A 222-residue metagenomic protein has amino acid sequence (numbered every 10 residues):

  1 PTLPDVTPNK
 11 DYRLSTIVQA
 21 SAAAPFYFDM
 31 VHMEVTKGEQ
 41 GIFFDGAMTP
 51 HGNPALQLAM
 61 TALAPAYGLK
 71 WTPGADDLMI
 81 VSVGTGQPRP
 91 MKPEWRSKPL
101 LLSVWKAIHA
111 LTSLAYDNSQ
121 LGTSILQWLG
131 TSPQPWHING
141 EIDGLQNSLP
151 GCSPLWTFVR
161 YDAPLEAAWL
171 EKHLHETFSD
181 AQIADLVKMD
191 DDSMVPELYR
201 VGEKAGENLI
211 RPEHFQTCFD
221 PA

Functional and structural regions predicted by a protein language model:
P1-A222: Patatin-like phospholipase
